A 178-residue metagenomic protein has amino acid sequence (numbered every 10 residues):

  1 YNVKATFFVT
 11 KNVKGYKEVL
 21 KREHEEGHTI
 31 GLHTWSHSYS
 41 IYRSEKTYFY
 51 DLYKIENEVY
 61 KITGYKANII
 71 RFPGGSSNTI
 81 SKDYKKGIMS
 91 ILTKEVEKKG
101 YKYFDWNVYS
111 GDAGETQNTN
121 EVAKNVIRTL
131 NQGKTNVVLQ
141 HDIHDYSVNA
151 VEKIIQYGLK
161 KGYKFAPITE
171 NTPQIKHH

Functional and structural regions predicted by a protein language model:
Y1-A5, N107, R128-H178: Terminal accessory/targeting
Y1-I69, K153-Y157, K164, E170-Q174: Active-site beta->alpha N-cap acidic-glycine motif
F8-V9, S81-K82, H144: A generic secondary-structure micro-motif detector that highlights 1-2 residue hydrophobic/ambivalent hotspots embedded
K11-V13, G75, I143: Flexible loop residues that form catalytic and substrate-binding hotspots at small-molecule/glycan-binding clefts
S38-T63, S76-K134, S147-K153: Alpha-helical scaffold elements lining the catalytic groove of polysaccharide deacetylases
N68, F72-S77: Conserved strand-turn element in the central/C-terminal portion of the radical SAM core barrel that lines
